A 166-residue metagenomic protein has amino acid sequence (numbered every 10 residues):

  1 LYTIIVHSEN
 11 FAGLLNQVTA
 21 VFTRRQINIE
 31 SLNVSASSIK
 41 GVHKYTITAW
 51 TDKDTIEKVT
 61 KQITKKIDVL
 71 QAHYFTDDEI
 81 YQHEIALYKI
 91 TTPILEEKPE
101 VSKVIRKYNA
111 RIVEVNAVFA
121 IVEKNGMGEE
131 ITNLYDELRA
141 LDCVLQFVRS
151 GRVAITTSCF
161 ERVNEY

Functional and structural regions predicted by a protein language model:
L1-Y166: A conserved regulatory-domain signal marking ACT and ACT-like small-molecule sensing domains and adjacent regulatory
